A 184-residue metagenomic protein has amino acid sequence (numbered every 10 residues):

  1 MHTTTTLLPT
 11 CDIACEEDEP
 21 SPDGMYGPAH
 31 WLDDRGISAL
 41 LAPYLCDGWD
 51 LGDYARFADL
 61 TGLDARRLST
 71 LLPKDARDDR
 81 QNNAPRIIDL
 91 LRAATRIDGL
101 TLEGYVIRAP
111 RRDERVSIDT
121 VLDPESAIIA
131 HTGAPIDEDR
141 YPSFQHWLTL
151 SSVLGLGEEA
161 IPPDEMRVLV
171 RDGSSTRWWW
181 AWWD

Functional and structural regions predicted by a protein language model:
M1-I136, H146: Long, contiguous N-terminal structural blocks used for assembly/anchoring
G24, A42, R140, R171-T176: Intrinsically disordered, low-complexity regions enriched in Ser/Pro/Gly/Gln/His and often acidic
D123-E125, Y141, W147, W179-A181: Functionally constrained cores in energy, signaling, and assembly domains
G133-L156: Short amphipathic alpha-helices in soluble, non-transmembrane regions that often serve as interface/regulatory elements
T149-D184: Acidic, proline/glycine-rich low-complexity IDRs
